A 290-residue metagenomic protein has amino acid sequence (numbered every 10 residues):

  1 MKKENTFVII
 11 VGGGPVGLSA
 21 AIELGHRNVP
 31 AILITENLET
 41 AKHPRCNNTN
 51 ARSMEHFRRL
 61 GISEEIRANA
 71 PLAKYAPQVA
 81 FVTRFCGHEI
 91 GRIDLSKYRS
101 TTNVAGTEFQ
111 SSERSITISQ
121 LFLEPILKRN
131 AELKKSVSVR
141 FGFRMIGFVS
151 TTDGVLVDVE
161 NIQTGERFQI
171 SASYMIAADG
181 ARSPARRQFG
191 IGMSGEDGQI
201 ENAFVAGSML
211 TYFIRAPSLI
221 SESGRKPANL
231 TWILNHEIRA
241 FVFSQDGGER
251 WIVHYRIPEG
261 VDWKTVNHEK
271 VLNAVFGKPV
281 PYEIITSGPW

Functional and structural regions predicted by a protein language model:
K2-V16: Beta1/beta-strand and adjacent pyrophosphate-binding region of the FAD-binding site in flavoprotein oxidoreductases
E4-T6, T164-Y174, A178: Core beta-strand elements of the Rossmann-like FAD/NAD(P) dinucleotide-binding domain in flavoenzyme oxidoreductases
G14-P15, T40, G180: Residue-level detector of alpha-helix initiation sites
G25-C46: Glycine-rich FAD pyrophosphate-binding loop
K42-N130, L234: Active-site-adjacent segment of FAD-dependent monooxygenases/related oxidoreductases
R129, Y174, A178-W290: Conserved FAD-binding catalytic core of PHBH/FMO-like flavoproteins
F141-L156, P289-W290: A conserved short coil-to-beta-strand element within the FAD-binding core of flavoproteins
